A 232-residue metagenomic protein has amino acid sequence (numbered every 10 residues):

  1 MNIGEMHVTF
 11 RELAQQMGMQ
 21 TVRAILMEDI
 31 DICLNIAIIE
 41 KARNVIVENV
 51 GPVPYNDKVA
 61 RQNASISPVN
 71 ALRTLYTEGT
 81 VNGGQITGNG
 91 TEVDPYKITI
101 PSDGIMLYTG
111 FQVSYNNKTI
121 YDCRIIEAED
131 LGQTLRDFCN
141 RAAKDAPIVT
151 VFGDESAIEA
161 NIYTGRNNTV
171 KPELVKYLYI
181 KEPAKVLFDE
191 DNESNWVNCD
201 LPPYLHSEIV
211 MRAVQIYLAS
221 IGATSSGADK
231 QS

Functional and structural regions predicted by a protein language model:
M1-S232: Glycine-enriched, solvent-exposed interface loops adjoining structured elements
